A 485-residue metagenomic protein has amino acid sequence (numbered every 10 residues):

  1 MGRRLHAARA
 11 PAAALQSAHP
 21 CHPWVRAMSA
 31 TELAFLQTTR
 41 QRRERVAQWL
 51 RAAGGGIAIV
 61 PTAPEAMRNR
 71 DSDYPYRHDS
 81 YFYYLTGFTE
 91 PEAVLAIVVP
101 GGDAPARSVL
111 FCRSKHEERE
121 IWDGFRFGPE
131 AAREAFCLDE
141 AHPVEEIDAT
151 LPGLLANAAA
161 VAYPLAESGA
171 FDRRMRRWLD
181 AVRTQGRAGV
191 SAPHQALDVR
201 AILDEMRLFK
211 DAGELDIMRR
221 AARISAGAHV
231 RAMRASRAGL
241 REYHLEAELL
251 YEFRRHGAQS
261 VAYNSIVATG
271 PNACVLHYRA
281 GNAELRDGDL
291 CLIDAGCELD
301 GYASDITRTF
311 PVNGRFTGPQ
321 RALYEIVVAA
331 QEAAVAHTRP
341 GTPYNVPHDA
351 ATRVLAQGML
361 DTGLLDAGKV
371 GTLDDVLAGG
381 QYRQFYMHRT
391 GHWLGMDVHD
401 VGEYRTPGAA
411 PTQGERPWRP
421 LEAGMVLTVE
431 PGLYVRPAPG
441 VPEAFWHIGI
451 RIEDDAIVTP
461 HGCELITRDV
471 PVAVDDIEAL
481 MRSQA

Functional and structural regions predicted by a protein language model:
R4, P11-A485: Active-site neighborhoods and metal-handling regions in enzymes and metal-associated proteins
